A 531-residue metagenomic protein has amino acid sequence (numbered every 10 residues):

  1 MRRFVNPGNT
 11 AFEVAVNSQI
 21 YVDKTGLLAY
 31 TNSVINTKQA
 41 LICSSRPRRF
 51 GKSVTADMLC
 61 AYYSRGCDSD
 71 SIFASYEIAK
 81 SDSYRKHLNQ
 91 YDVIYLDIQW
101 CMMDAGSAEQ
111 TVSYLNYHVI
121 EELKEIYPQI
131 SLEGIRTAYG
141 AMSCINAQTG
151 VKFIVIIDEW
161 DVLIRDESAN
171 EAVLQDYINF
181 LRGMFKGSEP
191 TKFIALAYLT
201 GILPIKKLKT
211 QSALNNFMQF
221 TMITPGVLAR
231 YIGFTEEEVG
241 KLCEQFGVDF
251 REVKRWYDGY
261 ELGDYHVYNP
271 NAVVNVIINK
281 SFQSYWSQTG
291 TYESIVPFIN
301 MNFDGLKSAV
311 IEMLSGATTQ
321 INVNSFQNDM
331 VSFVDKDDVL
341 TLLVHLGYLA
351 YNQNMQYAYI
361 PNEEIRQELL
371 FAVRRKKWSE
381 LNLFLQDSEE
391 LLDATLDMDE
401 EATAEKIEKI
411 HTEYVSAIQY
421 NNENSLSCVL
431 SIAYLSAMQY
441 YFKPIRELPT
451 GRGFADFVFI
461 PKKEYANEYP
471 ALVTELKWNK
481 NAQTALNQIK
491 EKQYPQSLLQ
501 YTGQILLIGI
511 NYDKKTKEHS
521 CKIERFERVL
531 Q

Functional and structural regions predicted by a protein language model:
M1-N422, A437-Y441, I445: Phosphate-binding site recognition
C144-T149, M438-E468: Active-site metal-binding core of divalent-cation-utilizing nuclease and nuclease-like domains
I154, P470-T474, L506: Structural motif
L174-F180, W478-P495: Mg2+/Mn2+-dependent nuclease catalytic core
G183-T191, T341-L349, S431-S436, Q488-I508: Metal-dependent nuclease catalytic cores in nucleic-acid-processing enzymes, especially RNase H-like/related
N352, Y441-E447, Y465-A471, A482-A485 (+2 more regions): Extended hydrophobic-aromatic, low-complexity segments
L430, A455-P461, Y469-K480, K492: Conserved catalytic cores of phosphodiester-cleaving nucleases, focusing on short active-site segments
S497, Y501-Q531: Domain-level recognition of nuclease-like catalytic cores that cleave nucleotide substrates
